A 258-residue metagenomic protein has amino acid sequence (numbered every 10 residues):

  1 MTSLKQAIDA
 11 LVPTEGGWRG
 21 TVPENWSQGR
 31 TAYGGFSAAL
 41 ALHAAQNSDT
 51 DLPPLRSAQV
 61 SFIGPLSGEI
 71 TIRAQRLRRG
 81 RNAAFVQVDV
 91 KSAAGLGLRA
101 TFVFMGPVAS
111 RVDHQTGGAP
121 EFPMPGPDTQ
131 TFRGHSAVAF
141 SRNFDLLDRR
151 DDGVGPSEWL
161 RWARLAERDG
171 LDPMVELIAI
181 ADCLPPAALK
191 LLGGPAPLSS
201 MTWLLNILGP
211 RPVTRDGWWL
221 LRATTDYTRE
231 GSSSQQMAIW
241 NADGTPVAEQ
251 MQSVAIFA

Functional and structural regions predicted by a protein language model:
M1-A258: Terminal targeting signals and extreme-terminal segments of soluble enzymes
